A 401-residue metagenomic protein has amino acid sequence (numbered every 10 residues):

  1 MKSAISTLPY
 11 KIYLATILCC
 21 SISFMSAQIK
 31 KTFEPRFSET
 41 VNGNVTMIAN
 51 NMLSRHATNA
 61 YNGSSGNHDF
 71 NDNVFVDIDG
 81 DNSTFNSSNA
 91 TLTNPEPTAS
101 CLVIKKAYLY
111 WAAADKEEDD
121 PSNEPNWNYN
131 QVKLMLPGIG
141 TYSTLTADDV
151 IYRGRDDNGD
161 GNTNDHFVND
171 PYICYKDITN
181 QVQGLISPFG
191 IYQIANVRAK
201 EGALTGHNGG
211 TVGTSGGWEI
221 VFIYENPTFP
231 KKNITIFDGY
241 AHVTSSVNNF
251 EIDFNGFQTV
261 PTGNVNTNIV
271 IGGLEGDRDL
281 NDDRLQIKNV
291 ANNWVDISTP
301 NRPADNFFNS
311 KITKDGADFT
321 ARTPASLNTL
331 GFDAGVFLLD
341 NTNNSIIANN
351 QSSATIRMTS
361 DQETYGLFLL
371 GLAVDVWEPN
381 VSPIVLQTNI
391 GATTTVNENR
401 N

Functional and structural regions predicted by a protein language model:
M1-K30: Bacterial Sec-dependent N-terminal signal peptides
L8, I17, N180, N389 (+1 more regions): N-terminal compositionally biased, intrinsically disordered segments and leader/signal-like regions
K11, P97-A99, V385: Intrinsically disordered, low-complexity segments enriched in proline/serine/threonine
L18-S21, D119, V385: Amphipathic alpha-helical interaction segments
A27-N380: Disulfide-rich extracellular domains of secreted proteins
W377-N401: Exported/extracytosolic protein signature
